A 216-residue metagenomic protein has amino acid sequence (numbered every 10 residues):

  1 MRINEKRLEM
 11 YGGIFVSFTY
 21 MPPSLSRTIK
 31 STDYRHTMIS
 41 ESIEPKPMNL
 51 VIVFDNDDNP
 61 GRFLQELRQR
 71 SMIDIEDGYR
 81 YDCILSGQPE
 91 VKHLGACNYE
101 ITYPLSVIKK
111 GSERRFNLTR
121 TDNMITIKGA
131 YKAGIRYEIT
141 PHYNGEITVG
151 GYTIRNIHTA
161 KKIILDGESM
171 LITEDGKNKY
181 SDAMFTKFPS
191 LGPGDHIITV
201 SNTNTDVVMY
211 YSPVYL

Functional and structural regions predicted by a protein language model:
M1-L8, S71-I73, G145-V149, M170-E174: Short polybasic amphipathic segments
M1-P47, D77-L94: Solvent-exposed edge beta-strands and adjacent loop segments that serve as assembly or binding interfaces
R2, V53-P89: Short, acidic/charged, Gly/Pro-enriched secondary-structure junctions
R2-L8, S106-I108, F188-S190, D195: Mixed-charge, glycine-accented linear interaction segment located at domain edges/termini
K6, G13, M21-L25, T32-Y34 (+9 more regions): Generic structural motif
R27-I29, Y34-D57, C97-G111, H196: Oligomerization/assembly interface segments of phage tail-like spikes and tubes
Y81-I84, N98-L118, K132-I135: A surface/extracellular/periplasmic glyco- and lipid-processing/surface-interacting theme
G111-L216: Intrinsically disordered, low-complexity segments enriched in serine, threonine, and glycine
